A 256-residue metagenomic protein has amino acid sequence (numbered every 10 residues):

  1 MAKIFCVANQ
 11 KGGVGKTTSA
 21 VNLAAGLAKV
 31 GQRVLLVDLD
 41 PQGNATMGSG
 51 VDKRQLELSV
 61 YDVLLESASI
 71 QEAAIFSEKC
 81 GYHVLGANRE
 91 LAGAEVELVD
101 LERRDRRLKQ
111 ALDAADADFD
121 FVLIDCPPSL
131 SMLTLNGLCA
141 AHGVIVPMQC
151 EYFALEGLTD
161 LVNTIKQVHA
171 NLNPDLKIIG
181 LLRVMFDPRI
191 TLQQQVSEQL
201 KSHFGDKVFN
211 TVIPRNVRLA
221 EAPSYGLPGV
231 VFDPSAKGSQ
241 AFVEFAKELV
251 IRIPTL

Functional and structural regions predicted by a protein language model:
M1-L256: P-loop NTP-binding core
